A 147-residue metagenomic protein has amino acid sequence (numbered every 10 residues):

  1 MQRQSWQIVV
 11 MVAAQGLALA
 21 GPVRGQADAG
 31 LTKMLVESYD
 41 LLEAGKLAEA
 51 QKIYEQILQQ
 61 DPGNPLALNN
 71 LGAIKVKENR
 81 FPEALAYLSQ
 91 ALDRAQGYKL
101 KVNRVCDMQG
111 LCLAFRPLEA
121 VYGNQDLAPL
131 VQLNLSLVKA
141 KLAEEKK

Functional and structural regions predicted by a protein language model:
G30-L31, P65-L66, K99: Helix-start (N-cap) detector for alpha-helical repeat units in TPR-like alpha-solenoids, especially tetratricopeptide
N70, R104-V105, N134: Canonical tetratricopeptide repeat
